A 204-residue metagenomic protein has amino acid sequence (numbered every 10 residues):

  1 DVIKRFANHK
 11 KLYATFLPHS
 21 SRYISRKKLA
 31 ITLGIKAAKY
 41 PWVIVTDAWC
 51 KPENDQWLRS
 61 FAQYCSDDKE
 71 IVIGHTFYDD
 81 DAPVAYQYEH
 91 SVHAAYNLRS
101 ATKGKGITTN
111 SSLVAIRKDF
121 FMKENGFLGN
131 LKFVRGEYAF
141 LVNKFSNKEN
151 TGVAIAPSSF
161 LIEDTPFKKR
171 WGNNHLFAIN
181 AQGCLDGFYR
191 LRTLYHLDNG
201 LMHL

Functional and structural regions predicted by a protein language model:
D1-I3, H19, C50-K51: A conserved acidic beta->alpha catalytic loop
I3-K4, A139: Short, surface-exposed alpha-helical segments at coil->helix boundaries
R5-K36, Y40, S60-N125, W171-G172 (+1 more regions): Long helical/loop segments within the catalytic core of UDP-sugar-dependent glycosyltransferases, especially the large
P18-S21, A48, F127-G129, P157: Short, contiguous strand/loop micro-motifs
Y40-K51: Short beta-strand-to-loop acidic/aromatic patch adjacent to the donor-nucleotide binding site
E53-W57: Acidic donor-diphosphate engagement hotspot in glycosyltransferases and nucleotidyltransferases that stabilizes
C65, I71-H93, M122, G126-R190: Catalytic donor/gating beta->alpha subdomain of glycosyltransferases that bind UDP-sugars
R192-L204: Membrane-embedded multi-pass helical conduit in multi-pass membrane proteins, especially envelope-biosynthetic
